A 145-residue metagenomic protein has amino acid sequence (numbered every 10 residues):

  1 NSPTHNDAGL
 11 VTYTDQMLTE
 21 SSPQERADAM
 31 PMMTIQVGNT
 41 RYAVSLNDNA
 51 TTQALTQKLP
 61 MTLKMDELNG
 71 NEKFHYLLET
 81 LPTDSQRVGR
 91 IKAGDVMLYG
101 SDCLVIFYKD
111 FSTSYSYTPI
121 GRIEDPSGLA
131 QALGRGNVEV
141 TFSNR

Functional and structural regions predicted by a protein language model:
T4-T40: N-terminal low-complexity, Pro/Thr/Ser-rich intrinsically disordered segments that act as propeptides or flexible
A29-F74: N-terminal secretory signal peptides
L63-R145: Glycine-rich active-site loops that engage anionic ligands at enzyme catalytic sites
